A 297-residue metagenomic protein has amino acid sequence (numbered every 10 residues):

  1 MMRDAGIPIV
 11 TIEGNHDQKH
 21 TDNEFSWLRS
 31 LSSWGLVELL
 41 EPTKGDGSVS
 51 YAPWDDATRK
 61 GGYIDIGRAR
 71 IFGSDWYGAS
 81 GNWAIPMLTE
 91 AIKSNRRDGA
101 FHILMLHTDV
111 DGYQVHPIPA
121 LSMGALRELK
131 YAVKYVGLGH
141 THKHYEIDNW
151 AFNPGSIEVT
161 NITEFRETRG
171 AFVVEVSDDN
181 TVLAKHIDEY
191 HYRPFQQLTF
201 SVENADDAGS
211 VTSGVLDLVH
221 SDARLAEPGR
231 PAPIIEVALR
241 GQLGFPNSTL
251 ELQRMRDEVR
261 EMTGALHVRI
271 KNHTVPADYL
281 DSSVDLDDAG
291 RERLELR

Functional and structural regions predicted by a protein language model:
M1-E175, T181: His/Asp/Glu-rich metal-coordinating catalytic cores of metallo-dependent phosphodiesterases/hydrolases acting on
T181-R297: Accessory, non-catalytic peripheral segments of nucleic-acid enzymes
